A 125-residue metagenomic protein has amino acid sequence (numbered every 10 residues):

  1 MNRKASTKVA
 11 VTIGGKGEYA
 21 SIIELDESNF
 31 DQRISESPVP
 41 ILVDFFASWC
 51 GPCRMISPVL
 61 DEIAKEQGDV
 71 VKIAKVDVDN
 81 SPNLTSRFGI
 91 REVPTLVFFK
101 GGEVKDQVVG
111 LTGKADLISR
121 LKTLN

Functional and structural regions predicted by a protein language model:
M1-L42, A47-K72, N80-N83, R87 (+3 more regions): Proteins that catalyze or organize thiol-disulfide redox chemistry and the adjacent proteostasis machinery handling
K75: Conserved residues in the N-terminal Rossmann fold of short-chain dehydrogenase/reductase
